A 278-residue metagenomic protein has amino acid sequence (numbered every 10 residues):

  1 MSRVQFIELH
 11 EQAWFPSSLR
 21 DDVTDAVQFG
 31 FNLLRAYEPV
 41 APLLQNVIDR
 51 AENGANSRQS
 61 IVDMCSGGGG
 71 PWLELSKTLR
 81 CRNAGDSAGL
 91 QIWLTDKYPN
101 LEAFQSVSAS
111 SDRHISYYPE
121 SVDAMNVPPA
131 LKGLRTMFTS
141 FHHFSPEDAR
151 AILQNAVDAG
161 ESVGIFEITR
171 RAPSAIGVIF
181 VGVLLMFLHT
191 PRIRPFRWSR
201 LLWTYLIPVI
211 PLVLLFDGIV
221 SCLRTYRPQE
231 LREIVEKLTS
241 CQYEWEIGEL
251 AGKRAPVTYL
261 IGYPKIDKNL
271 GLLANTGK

Functional and structural regions predicted by a protein language model:
M1-D63, G68-G70: Class I SAM-dependent methyltransferase Rossmann-like catalytic core, especially the SAM/SAH-binding loop
R3-E8, F216-D217, S221-K278: Conserved Class I S-adenosyl-L-methionine
Q59-P128: Class I SAM-dependent methyltransferase SAM/SAH-binding core
R135-M137: A conserved beta-strand element that flanks and buttresses the S-adenosyl-L-methionine
S140: Hydrophobic adenine-recognition pocket in adenosine-nucleotide-binding enzymes
F144-A159: A short, conserved alpha-helix within the catalytic core of class I
A156-A172: Conserved beta-strand signature within the Rossmann-like core of class I S-adenosyl-L-methionine
I176-V235: C-terminal alpha-helical "lid/dimerization" subdomain adjacent to the S-adenosyl-L-methionine
